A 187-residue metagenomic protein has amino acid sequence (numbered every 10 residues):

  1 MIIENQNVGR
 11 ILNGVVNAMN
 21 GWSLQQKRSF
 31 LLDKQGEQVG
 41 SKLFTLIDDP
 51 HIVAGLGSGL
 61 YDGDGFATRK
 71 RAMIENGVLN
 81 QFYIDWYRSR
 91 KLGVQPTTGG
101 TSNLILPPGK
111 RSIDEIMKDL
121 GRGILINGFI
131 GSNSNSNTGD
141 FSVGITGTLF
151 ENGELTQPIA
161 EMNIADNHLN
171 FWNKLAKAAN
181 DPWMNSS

Functional and structural regions predicted by a protein language model:
I2-Q35: Active-site pocket-lining segments that scaffold enzyme catalytic pockets across diverse folds
A18-M19, K34-S187: Dual-mode signal for accessory low-complexity, basic/Gly-rich regions
